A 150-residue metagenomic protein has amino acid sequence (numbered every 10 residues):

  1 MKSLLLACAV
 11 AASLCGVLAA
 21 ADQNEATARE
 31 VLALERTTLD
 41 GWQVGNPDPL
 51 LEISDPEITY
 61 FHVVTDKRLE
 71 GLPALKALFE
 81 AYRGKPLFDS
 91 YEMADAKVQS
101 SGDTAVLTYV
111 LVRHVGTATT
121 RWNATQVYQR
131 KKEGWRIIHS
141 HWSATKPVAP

Functional and structural regions predicted by a protein language model:
M1-L4: Positively charged n-region of N-terminal signal peptides that target proteins for export
A7-G16: Bacterial N-terminal signal peptides
A21-L51, T59-P150: A beta-strand edge to alpha-helix "cap/lid" segment located at domain peripheries
D55: ATP/adenylate-binding site constellation spanning eukaryotic-like Ser/Thr protein kinases, ABC-transporter
